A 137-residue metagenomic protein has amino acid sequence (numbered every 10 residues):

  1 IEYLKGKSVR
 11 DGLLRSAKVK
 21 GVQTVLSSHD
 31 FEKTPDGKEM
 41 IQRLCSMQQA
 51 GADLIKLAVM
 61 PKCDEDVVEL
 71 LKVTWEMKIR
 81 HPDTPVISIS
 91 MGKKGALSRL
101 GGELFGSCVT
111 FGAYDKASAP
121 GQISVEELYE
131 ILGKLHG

Functional and structural regions predicted by a protein language model:
I1-V9, V25-T34, D53-C63: Catalytic beta/alpha-barrel core
K7-D11, V67, G95-S98: Short, well-ordered alpha-helical microsegments
R10-L14, L44, L71-T74: Generic structural signal for well-ordered alpha-helices, preferentially at hydrophobic/aromatic core positions
D11-G21, M47-Q49: Acidic (Asp/Glu)-rich catalytic clusters
G21-V25, D53-A58, P85-S88, C108-T110: Structural preference for beta-strand elements that scaffold enzyme active sites
D36-S46: Short, acidic/polar
Q49, V59, V67-R80: An internal, amphipathic alpha-helical element
K72-G137: C-terminal alpha-helical cap/extension of soluble enzyme domains
